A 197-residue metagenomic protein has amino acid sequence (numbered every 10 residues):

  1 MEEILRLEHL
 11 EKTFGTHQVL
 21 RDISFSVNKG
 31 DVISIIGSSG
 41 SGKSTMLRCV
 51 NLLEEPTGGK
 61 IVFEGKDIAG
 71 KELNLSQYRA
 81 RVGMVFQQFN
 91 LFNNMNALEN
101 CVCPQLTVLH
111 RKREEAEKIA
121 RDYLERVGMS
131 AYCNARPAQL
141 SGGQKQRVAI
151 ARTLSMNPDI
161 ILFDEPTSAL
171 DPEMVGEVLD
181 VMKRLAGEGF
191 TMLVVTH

Functional and structural regions predicted by a protein language model:
I36-S38: The feature captures the beta-strand-to-loop junction immediately N-terminal to the Walker
N51: Helix-to-loop junction immediately C-terminal to a conserved catalytic motif
G59-G70: Conserved ABC transporter NBD signature motif
I68-G83, R113, G187: ABC ATPase NBD coupling module
R136-L140, Q144: Conserved ABC ATPase signature
S155-D159: A short, proline-enriched helix->beta-strand linker immediately N-terminal to the Walker B motif in ABC-type P-loop
I161-D164: Catalytic Walker B motif of ABC-type/P-loop ATPase nucleotide-binding domains
